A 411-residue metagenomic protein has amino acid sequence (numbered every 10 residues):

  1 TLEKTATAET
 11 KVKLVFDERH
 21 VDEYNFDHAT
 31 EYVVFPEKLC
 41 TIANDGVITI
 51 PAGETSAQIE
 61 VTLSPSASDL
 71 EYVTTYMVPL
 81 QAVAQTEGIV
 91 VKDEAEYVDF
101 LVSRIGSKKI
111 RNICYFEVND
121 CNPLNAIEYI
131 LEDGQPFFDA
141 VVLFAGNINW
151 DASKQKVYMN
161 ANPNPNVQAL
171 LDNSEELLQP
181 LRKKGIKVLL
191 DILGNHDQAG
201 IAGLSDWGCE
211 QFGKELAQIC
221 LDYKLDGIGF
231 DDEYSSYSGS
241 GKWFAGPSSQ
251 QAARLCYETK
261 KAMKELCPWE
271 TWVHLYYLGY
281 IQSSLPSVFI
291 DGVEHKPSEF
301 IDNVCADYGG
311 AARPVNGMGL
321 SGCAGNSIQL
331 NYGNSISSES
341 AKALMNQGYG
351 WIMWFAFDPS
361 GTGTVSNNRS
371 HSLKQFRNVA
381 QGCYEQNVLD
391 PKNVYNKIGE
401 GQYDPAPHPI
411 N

Functional and structural regions predicted by a protein language model:
T1-A8, E18-E37, T49-N411: Secreted glycan hydrolases and related glycan-binding modules that recognize and/or cleave
K13-V15: Beta-strand signatures of extracellular beta-sandwich domains
I42-N44: Long, charge-dense tracts
